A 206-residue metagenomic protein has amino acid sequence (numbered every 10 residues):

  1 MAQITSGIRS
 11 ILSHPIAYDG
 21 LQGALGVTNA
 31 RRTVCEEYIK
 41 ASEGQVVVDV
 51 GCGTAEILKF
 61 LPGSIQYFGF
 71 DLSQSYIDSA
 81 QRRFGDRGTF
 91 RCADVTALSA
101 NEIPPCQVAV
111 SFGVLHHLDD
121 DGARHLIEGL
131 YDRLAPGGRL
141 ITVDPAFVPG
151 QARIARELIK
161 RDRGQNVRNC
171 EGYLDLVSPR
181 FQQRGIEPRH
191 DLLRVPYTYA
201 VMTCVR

Functional and structural regions predicted by a protein language model:
M1-V46, G53-E102, L118-H125, G129 (+1 more regions): Class I (Rossmann-like) S-adenosyl-L-methionine-dependent methyltransferase catalytic domain, capturing the SAM-binding
V110: A conserved beta-strand element that flanks and buttresses the S-adenosyl-L-methionine
G113-H117: Short catalytic micro-motifs in class I SAM-dependent methyltransferases
D132: Short, surface-exposed basic-aromatic patches at helix termini and helix-loop junctions that form
